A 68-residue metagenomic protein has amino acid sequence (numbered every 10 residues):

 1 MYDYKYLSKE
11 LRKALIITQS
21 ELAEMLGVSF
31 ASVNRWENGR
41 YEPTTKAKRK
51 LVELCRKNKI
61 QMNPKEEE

Functional and structural regions predicted by a protein language model:
M1, P64-E68: Short intrinsically disordered terminal tails
M1-A14, V52: A short, Lys/Arg-rich alpha-helix, primarily the initiator
I16-N34: Short alpha-helical DNA-recognition segment
T45-P64: DNA major-groove recognition helix of helix-turn-helix/homeodomain DNA-binding modules
